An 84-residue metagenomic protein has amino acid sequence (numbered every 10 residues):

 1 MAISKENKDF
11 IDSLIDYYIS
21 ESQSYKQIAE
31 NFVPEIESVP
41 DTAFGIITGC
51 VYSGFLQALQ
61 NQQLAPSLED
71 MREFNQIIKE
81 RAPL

Functional and structural regions predicted by a protein language model:
M1-E30: Short terminal alpha-helical segments
I3-S4, K8, F44, T48 (+2 more regions): Intrinsic-disorder-associated interaction segments
L14, Y18, C50-G54, A58 (+1 more regions): Amphipathic alpha-helical segments in well-ordered regions
A29-F32, Q62: Secondary-structure edge/capping motif, primarily at the C-terminal ends of alpha-helices and the immediately following
V33-E37: Glycine/charge-rich, flexible interdomain linkers and switch-proximal surface loops that mediate coupling
S38-A65: Short, charge-rich amphipathic interface segments used for partner binding and complex assembly
Q57-L84: Charged low-complexity stretches with an acidic bias
